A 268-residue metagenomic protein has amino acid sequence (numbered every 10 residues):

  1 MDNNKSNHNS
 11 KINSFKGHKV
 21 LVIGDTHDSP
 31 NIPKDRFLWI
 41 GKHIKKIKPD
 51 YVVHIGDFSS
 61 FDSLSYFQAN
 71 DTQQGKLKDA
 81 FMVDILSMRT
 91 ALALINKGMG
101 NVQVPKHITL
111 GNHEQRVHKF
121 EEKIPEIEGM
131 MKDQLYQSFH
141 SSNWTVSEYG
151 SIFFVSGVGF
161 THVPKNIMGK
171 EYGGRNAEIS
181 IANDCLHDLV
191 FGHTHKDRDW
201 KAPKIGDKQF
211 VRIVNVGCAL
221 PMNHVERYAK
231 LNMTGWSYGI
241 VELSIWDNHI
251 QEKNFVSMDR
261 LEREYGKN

Functional and structural regions predicted by a protein language model:
M1-A93: N-terminal active-site segment of His-dependent metallophosphoesterases
M1-K16, V20, S151-I179: Core dinuclear metal-dependent hydrolase active-site scaffold
G24-D28, G56-S60, N112-E114, V163-K165 (+2 more regions): Active-site metal-binding loops of divalent metal-dependent hydrolases
I32-K34, D62-Y66, V117-E122, E171-G173 (+1 more regions): A short acidic (Asp/Glu
V52, K106-I108, I213: Hydrophobic/aromatic residues located in beta-strands of well-ordered beta-sheets within soluble catalytic
L64-Y149: Active-site neighborhood of divalent metal-dependent phosphoester bond hydrolases
T161-N254: Conserved beta-sheet core of the metallophosphoesterase superfamily
L220, N254-K267: Short, solvent-exposed aromatic-acidic interface loops
